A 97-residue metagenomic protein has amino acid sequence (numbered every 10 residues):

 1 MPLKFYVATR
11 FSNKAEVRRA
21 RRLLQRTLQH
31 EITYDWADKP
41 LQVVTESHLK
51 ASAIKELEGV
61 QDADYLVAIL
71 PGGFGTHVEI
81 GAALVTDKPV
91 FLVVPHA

Functional and structural regions predicted by a protein language model:
M1-A97: Conserved catalytic or regulatory cores that recognize and/or transform ribose-phosphate-containing ligands
